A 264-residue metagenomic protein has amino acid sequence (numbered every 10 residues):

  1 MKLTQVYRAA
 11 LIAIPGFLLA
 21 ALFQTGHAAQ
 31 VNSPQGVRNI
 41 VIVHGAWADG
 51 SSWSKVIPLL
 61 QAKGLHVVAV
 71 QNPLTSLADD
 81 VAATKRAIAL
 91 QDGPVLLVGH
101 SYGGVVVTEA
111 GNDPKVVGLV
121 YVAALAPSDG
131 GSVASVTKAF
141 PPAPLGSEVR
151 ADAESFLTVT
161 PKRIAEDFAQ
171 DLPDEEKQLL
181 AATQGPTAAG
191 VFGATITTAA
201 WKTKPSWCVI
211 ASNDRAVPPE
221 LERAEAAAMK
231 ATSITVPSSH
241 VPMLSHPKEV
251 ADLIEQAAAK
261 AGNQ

Functional and structural regions predicted by a protein language model:
L11-A21: Bacterial N-terminal signal peptides
N32-G93, A143: Active-site catalytic motif of lipid deacylating hydrolases and related acyltransferases
V98-G103, V107: Gly/Ala-rich beta-loop-alpha elbow adjacent to hydrolase catalytic centers
K115-V116, V120-P161, A188-F192, E225: Flexible "cap/lid" loop of the alpha/beta hydrolase fold
L179-A200: Active-site nucleophile elbow and catalytic-triad environment of alpha/beta-hydrolase enzymes
C208-I210: Short beta-strand/loop motif that positions the catalytic acidic residue of the alpha/beta-hydrolase fold
S212-S238, A257: Conserved loop-alpha-helix segment in the C-terminal half of the alpha/beta-hydrolase fold that carries the catalytic
L244-A258: Post-His helix in hydrolase/transferase enzymes
